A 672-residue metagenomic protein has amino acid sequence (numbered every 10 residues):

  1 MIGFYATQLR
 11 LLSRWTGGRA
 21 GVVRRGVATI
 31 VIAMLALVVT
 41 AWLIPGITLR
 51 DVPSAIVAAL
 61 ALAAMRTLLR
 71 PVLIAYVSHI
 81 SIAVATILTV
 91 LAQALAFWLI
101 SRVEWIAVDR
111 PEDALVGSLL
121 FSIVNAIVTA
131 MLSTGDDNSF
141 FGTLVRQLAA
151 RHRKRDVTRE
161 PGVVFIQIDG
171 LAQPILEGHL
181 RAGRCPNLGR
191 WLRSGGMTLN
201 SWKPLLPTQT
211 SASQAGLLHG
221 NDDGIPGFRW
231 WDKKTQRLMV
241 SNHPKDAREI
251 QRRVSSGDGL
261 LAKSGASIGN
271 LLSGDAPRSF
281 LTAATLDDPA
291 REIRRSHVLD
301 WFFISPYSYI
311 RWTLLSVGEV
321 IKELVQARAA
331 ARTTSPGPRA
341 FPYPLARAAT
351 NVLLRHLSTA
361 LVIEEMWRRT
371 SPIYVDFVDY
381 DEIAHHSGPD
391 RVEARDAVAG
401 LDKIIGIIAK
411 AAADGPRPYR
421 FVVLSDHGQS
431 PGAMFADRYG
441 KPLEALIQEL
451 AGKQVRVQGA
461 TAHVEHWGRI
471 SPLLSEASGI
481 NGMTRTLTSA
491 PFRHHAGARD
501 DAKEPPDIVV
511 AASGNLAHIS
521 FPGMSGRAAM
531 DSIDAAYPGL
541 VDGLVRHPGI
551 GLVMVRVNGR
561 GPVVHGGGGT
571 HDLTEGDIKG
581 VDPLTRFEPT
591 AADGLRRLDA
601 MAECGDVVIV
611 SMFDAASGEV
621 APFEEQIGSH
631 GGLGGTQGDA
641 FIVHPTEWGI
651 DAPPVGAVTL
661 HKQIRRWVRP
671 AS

Functional and structural regions predicted by a protein language model:
M1-V116, L120, V124-D136: Juxtamembrane/disordered regions of integral membrane proteins
D137-S139, G220-G388, G482-R485, A511-F521 (+4 more regions): His/Asp/Glu-rich, glycine-adjacent segments that coordinate divalent cations and/or stabilize oxyanion chemistry on
F141-G196, D437-R438: Active-site-proximal N-terminal segment of extracellular/periplasmic enzymes that hydrolyze or transfer
V157-E177, W191, L217, P372-V378 (+5 more regions): Beta-strand elements within well-structured catalytic alpha/beta cores of enzymes that handle phosphate/sulfate esters
G178-A215, G220-G224: Short, structured active-site-proximal loop/turn typified by the sulfatase FGly-forming signature C/S-X-P-X-R
R190-N200, K403-I405, R420, H427-S478: Catalytic or ion-translocation cores adjacent to nucleophile or general acid/base/metal-coordination motifs in diverse
T235, N242-S255, S264, N270-D275 (+1 more regions): Active-site neighborhoods of enzymes that stabilize oxyanions during catalysis
V352-L353, L357, E365, I373 (+3 more regions): A long, amphipathic alpha-helix that forms part of the scaffold/cap immediately adjacent to metal-dependent active
